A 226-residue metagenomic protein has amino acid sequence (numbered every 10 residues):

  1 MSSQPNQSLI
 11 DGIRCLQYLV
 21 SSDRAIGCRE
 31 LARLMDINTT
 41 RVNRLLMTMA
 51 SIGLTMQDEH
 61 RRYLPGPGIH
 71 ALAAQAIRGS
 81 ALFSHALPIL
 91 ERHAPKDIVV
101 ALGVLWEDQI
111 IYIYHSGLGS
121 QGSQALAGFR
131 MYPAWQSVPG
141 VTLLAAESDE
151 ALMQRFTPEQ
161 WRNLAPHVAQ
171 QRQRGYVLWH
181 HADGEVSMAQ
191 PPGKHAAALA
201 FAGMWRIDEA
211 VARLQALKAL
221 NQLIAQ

Functional and structural regions predicted by a protein language model:
M1-G79, Q222-A225: N-terminal helix-turn-helix
D11, R41, H85, N163 (+1 more regions): Charged catalytic carboxylate motif
Y18, L34, L45, S84-A101 (+3 more regions): Amphipathic alpha-helical regulatory segments at dimerization interfaces that relay allosteric signals between sensory
V20, L144-S148, K218-Q226: Short amphipathic alpha-helical signal-transduction/dimerization elements
D23-I26, G119-G122, F156-T157: Hydrophobic/basic alpha-helical segments enriched in Actinobacteria
G68-M153: Amphipathic alpha-helical effector-binding/dimerization core of metabolite-sensing transcriptional regulators
Q160-Q226: Extended hydrophobic
